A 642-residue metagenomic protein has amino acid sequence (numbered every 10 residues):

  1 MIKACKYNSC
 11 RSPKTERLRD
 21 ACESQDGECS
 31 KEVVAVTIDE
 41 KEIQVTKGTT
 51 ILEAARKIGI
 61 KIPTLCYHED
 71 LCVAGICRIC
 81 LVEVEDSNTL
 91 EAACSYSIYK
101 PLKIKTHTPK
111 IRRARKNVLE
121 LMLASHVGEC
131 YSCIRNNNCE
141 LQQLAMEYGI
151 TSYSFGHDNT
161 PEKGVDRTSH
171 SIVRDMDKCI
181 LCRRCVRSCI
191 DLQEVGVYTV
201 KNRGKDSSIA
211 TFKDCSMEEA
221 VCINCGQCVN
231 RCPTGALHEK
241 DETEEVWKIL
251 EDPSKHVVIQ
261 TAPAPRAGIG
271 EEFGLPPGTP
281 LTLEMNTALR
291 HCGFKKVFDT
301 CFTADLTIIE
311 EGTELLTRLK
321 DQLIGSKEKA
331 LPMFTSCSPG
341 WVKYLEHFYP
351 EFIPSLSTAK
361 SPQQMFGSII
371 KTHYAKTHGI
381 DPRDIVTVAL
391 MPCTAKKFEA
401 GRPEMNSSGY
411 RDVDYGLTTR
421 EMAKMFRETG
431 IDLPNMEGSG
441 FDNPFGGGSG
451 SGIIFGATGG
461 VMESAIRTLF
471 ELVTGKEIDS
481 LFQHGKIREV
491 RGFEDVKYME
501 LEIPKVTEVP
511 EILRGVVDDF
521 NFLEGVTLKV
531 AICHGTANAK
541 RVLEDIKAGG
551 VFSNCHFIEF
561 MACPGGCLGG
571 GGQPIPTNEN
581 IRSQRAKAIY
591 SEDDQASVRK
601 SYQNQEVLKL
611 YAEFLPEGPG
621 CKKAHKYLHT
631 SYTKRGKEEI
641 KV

Functional and structural regions predicted by a protein language model:
I2-G27, R78-N224, L237-D252, H256: Fe-S ferredoxin-like electron-transfer domains and their immediately adjacent linker/connector regions across
R11, S30-E32, I60-I62: Cysteine-rich modules of extracellular adhesion/ECM and protease-associated proteins
K14, S30, Y67-H68: Short, Gly/Pro- and small/polar-rich lid/capping loops
S30-K41: Eukaryote-biased recognition of intrinsically disordered, low-complexity regulatory segments
E42-P101, H107-I111, L123, K240-V642: Iron-sulfur-associated redox domains of electron-transfer enzymes in respiratory and anaerobic energy metabolism
C189, C232, L281: Cysteine-centered loop/knuckle micro-motif
G226-D241, R290: Phosphate/diphosphate-binding loops
